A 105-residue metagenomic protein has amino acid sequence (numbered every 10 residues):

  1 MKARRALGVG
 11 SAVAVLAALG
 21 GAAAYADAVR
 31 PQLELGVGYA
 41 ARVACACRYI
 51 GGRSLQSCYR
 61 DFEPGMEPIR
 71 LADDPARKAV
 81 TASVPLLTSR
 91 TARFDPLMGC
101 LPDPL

Functional and structural regions predicted by a protein language model:
M1-V9: N-terminal export and membrane-targeting signals
R5, L55, R90-A92: Short acidic, gly/pro-rich beta-turn/loop elements at beta-sheet edges and active-site/ligand-binding grooves
G8-A24: Hydrophobic membrane-insertion alpha-helices, especially the h-region of bacterial N-terminal signal peptides
A26-A40: Ser/Thr/Pro/Gly-rich low-complexity linker/stalk segments immediately outside membranes or between
Y39-R70: Short extracytoplasmic
L71-A72, V84: Alpha-helix boundary/capping detector
A72-K78: Short, ordered beta-strand-loop transition motifs
K78-L105: Structured, soluble extracytoplasmic/luminal domains of envelope-associated proteins
